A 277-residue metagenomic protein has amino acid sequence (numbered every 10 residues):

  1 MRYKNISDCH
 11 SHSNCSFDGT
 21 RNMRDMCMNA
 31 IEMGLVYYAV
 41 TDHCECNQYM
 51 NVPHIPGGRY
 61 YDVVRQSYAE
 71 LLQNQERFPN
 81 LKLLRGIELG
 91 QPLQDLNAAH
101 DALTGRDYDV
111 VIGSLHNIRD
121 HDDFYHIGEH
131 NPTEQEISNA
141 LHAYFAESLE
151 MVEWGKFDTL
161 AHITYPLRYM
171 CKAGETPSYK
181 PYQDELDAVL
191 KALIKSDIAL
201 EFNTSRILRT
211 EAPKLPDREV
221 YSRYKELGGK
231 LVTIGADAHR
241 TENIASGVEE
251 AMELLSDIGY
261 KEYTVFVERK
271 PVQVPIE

Functional and structural regions predicted by a protein language model:
M1-L93, A98, A102-G105, Y169-K180 (+4 more regions): An N-terminally biased module of ancient metal coordination in phosphate/nucleic-acid-related enzymes
M1-S13, M23, A173-E277: Charged catalytic cores and adjacent phosphate/nucleic-acid-binding surfaces used for phosphate/nucleic-acid chemistry
L35, Y108, K156-F157, G229 (+1 more regions): A structural motif
Y38-V40, V111, L160, L200 (+2 more regions): Hydrophobic residues within beta-strands of alpha/beta enzymes
T41, S114, I163, N203 (+1 more regions): Conserved residues at the C-terminal ends of beta-strands
C44, N117, P166, R206 (+1 more regions): Flexible, active-site-proximal loop/turn residues at the rims of small-molecule/cofactor binding pockets and catalytic
Y49-M50, D122-D123, E211-A212, I244: Short glycine-/acidic-enriched loop or helix-start segments at secondary-structure transitions that form or flank
Y60-K195: Extended substrate/RNA-proximal surfaces in nucleic-acid metabolism proteins
